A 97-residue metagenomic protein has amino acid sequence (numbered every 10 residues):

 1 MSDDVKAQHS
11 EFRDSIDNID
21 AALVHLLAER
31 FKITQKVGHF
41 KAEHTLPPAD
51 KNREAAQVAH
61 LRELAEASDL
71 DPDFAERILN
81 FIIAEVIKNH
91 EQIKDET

Functional and structural regions predicted by a protein language model:
M1-T97: Domain-level signature for soluble enzymes in the chorismate/prephenate branch of the shikimate pathway
